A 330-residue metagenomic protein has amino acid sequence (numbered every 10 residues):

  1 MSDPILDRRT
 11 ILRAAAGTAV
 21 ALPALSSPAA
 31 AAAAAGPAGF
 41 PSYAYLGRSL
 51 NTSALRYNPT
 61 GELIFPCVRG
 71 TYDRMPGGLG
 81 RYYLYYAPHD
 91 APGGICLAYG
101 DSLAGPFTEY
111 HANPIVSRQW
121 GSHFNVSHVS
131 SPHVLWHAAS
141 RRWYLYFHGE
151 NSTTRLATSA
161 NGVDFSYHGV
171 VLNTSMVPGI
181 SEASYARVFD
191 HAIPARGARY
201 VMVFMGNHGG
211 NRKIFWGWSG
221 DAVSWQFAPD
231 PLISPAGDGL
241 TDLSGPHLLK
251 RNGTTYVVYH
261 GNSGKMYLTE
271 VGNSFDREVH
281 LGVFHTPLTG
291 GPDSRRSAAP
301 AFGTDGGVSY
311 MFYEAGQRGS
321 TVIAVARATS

Functional and structural regions predicted by a protein language model:
S2-L25, A33-S330: Carbohydrate-active catalytic/glycan-binding domains of CAZyme proteins, especially the secreted or lumenal ectodomains
